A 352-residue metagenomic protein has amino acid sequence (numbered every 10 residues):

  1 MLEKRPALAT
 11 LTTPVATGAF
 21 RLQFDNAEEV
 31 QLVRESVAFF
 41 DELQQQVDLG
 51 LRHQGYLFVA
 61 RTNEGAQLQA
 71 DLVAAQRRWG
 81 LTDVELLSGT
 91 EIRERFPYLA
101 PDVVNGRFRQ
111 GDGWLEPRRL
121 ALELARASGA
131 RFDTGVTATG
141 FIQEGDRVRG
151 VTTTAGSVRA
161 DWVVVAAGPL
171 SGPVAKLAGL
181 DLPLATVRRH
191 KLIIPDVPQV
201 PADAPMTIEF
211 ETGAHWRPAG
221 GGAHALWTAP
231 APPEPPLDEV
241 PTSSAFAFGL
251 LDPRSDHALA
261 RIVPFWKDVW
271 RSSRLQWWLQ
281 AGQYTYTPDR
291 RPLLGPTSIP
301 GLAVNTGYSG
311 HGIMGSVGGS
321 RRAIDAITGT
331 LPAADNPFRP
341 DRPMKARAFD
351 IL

Functional and structural regions predicted by a protein language model:
M1-T13: Glycine-rich FAD pyrophosphate-binding loop
A9, S157-P205: Central helical "cap/lid" subdomain
T17-R95, G213-H215: Dinucleotide-binding Rossmann-like beta1-alpha1 core, especially the glycine-rich loop that anchors the ADP
A19, D25, D112-P117, E211-G213 (+2 more regions): Glycine-rich phosphate/pyrophosphate-binding beta-alpha loops
Q31-R34, V59-L68, R107-R126, S243-P253: Short beta-strand to alpha-helix junction loop
R107-D161: Helical element adjacent to the flavin cofactor pocket in flavoenzyme catalytic cores
P198-P300: Active-site lid/adjacent beta-loop-alpha segment flanking the redox-cofactor pocket in flavoenzymes
A260-L352: C-terminal catalytic lobe of FAD-dependent flavoproteins
